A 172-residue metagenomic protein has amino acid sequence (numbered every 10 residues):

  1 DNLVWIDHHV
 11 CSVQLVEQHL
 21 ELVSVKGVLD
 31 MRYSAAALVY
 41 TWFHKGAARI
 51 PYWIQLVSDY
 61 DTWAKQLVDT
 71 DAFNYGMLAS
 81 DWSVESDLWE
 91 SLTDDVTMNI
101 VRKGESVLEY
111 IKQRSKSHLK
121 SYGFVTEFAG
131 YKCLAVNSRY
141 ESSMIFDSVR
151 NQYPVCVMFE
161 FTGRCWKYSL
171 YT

Functional and structural regions predicted by a protein language model:
D1-M77, D87, K120-Y122, T126-T172: Replace "Mg2+/Mn2+-dependent" with "divalent metal-dependent
A79-V96: Active-site acidic/histidine proton-transfer and metal-coordination neighborhood in alpha/beta enzyme cores
V96-G130: Oxyanion-binding "anion nests"
